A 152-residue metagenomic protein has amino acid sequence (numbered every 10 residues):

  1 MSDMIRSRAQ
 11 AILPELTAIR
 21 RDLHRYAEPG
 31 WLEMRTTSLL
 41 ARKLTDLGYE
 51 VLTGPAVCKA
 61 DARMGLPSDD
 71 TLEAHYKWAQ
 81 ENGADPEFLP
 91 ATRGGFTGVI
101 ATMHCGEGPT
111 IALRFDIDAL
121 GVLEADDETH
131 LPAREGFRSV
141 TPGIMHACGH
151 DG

Functional and structural regions predicted by a protein language model:
S2-H146: Acidic/His- and Gly-rich active-site-bordering loop/insert found across diverse amide/peptide-bond hydrolases
C148, G152: Active-site His/Glu-centered metal-binding helix of metallohydrolases
